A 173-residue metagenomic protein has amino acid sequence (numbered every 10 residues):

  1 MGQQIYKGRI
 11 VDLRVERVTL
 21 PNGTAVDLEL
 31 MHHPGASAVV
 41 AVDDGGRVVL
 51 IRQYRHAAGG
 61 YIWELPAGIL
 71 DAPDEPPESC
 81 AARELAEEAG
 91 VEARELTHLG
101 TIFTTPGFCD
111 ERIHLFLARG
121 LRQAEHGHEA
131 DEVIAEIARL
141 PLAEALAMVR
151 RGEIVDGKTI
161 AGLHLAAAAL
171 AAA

Functional and structural regions predicted by a protein language model:
M1-Q3, R139-L140: Short amphipathic
G2-A38, D44-G45: Acidic, metal-coordinating catalytic segment for phosphate/diphosphate chemistry, firing primarily on the Nudix
Q4-G8, L20, H56, I102-I113: Acidic pyrophosphate-coordinating catalytic loop
D12-E16, Y61, R112-H114, E136: Short beta-strand micro-motifs in enzyme catalytic cores
L28, S37-R83, D131: Conserved Nudix-box catalytic region and its N-terminal flanking loop in Nudix hydrolases and closely related
G35-A38, I69-G157: Unchanged
A168-A173: Generic C-terminal helix-cap and adjacent flexible tail
